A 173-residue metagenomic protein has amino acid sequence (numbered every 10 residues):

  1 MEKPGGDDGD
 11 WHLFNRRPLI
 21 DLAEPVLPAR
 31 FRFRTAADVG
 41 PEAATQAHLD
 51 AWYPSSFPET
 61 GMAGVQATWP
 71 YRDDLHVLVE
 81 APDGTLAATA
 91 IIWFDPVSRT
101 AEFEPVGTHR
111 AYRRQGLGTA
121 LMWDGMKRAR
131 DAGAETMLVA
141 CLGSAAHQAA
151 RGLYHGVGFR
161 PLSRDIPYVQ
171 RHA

Functional and structural regions predicted by a protein language model:
M1, Y154, F159: Conserved active-site tyrosine of GNAT-family acetyltransferases
M1-A29, I166-Q170: Acyl-donor-binding surface of acyltransferase catalytic domains
R32-A44: A short beta-loop-alpha structural element at the N-terminal edge of CoA-dependent acyl/N-acetyltransferase catalytic
L49-R110: A conserved beta-strand-loop-helix scaffold within acyl/acetyltransferase catalytic domains
P105-T108, R114-D131, R151-G156: Conserved acetyl-CoA-binding loop-helix of GNAT-fold acetyltransferases
E135, R160: Short acidic/polar active-site loop segments enriched in Thr and Asp
L138-R151, P167-A173: Conserved beta-strand-loop-alpha-helix junction that forms the acyl-donor binding cleft
